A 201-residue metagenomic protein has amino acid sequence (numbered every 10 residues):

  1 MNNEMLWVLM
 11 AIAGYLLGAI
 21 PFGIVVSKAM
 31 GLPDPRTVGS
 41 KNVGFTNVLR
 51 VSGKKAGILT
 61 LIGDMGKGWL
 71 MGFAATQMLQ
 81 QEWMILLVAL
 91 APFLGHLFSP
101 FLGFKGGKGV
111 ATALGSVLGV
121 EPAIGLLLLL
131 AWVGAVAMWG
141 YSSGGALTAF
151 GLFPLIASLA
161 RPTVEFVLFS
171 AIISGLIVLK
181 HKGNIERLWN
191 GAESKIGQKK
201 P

Functional and structural regions predicted by a protein language model:
L6, M10, A56-I62, G66-P100 (+2 more regions): Nucleotide and nucleotide-moiety/phosphate-recognizing core
L6-G31: N-terminal signal-anchor transmembrane alpha helix
A13, I62-G66, A91, A123 (+3 more regions): Hydrophobic residues within alpha-helical transmembrane segments of multi-pass solute transporters/permease subunits
G14-L17, P92-H96, W132-V136, F153 (+2 more regions): Alpha-helical transmembrane segments of multi-pass membrane proteins
I24-A56, N184-P201: Cytosolic, membrane-interface loops and tails of multi-pass inner-membrane proteins
P33-N42, F101-L114, Y141-A149: Short, non-helical or kinked segments that cap or interrupt transmembrane helices
L49-S52, A75-M78, G95, G109-W139 (+1 more regions): Interfacial segments of multi-pass membrane proteins
S142-F150, R161-I173: Loop-to-transmembrane alpha-helix initiation sites
